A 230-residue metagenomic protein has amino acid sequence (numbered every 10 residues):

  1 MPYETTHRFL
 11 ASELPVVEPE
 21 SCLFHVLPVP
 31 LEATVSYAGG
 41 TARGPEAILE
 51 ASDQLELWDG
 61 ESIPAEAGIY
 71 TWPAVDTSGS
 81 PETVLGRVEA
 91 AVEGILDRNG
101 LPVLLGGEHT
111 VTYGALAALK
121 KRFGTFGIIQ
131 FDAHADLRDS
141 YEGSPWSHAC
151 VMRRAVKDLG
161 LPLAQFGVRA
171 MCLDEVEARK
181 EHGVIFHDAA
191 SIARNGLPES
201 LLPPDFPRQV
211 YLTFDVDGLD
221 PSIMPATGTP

Functional and structural regions predicted by a protein language model:
P2-P230: Conserved alpha-helical scaffold segments that buttress catalytic/binding sites
